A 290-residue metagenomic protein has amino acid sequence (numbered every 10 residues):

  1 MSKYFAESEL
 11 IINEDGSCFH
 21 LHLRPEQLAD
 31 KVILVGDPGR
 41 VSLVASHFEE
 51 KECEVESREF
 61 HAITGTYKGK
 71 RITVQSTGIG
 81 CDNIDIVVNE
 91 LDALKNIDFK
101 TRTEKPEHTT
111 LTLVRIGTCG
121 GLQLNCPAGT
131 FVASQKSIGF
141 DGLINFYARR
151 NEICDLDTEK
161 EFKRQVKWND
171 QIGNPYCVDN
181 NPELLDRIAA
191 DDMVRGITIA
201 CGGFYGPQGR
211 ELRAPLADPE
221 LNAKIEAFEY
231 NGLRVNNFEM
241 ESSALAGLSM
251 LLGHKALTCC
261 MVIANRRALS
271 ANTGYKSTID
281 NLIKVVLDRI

Functional and structural regions predicted by a protein language model:
S2-Y176: Metabolite-binding pocket within alpha/beta catalytic cores that recognizes anionic/polar moieties
H20-Q27, G202-Q208, D280-R289: Intrinsically disordered, low-complexity segments enriched in small residues
G120, S137, I199-G206, A244 (+1 more regions): Glycine-rich beta-alpha junction loops
D157-Y230: Active-site rim beta-loop-alpha module in soluble metabolic enzymes
P175-N180, N237-A244: Polyanion-binding loop/helix "lid" in catalytic or ligand-binding cores
G232-N236: Short pre-catalytic strand/loop immediately N-terminal to key active-site residues, enriched for Gly-Thr
S243-G274: Zn-dependent metallopeptidase/amidohydrolase metal-coordination segment
N265-I290: His/Asp/Glu-rich mid-to-C-terminal helical/loop segments that flank catalytic regions of hydrolases
